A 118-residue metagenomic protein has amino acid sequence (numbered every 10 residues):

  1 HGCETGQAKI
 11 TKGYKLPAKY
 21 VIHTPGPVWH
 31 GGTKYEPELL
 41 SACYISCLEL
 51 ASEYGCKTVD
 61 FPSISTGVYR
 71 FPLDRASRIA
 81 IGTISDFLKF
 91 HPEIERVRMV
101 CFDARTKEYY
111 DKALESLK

Functional and structural regions predicted by a protein language model:
H1-P27: Glycine/small-residue-rich phosphate/adenosyl-binding loop
V28-K118: Phosphate/ribose-phosphate-bearing ligand recognition and processing surfaces, centered on ADP-ribose/NAD(+/P+) systems
